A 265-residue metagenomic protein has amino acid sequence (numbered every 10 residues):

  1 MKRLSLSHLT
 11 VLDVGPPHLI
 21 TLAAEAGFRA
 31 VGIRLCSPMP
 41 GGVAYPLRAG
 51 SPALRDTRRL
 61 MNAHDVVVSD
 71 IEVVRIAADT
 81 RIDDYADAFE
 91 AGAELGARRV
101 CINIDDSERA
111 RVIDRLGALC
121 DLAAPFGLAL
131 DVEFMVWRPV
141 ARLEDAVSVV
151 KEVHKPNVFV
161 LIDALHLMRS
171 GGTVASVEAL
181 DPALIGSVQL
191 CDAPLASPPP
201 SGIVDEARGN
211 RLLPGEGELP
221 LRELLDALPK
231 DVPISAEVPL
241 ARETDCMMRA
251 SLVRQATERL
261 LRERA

Functional and structural regions predicted by a protein language model:
M1-S5, D13-A30, R58, N62 (+3 more regions): Histidine-acidic metal/acid-base catalytic patches
L4, V11, G42, V100-I104 (+2 more regions): Short amphipathic alpha-helical segments at helix-loop
L6-L9, A44-L47, I102, V136 (+2 more regions): Short, flexible active-site loop motifs that bind/organize anionic cofactors or intermediates
S7-V11, R34-P38, V73-I76, I104-S107 (+4 more regions): Active-site beta-loop-alpha junctions enriched in small/polar residues
G32, V67-E72: Short, conserved beta-strand segments within well-ordered enzyme catalytic domains that often line or immediately flank
G32-D56: Glycine-rich, proline-tolerant flexible connector loops at the mouths of alpha/beta enzymes
Y45-A53, T80-D87, S107-D114, R138-A141 (+3 more regions): Alpha-helix N-cap and loop-to-helix initiation/capping positions
L60-V67, R75-F159, R169: Active-site acidic/histidine proton-transfer and metal-coordination neighborhood in alpha/beta enzyme cores
